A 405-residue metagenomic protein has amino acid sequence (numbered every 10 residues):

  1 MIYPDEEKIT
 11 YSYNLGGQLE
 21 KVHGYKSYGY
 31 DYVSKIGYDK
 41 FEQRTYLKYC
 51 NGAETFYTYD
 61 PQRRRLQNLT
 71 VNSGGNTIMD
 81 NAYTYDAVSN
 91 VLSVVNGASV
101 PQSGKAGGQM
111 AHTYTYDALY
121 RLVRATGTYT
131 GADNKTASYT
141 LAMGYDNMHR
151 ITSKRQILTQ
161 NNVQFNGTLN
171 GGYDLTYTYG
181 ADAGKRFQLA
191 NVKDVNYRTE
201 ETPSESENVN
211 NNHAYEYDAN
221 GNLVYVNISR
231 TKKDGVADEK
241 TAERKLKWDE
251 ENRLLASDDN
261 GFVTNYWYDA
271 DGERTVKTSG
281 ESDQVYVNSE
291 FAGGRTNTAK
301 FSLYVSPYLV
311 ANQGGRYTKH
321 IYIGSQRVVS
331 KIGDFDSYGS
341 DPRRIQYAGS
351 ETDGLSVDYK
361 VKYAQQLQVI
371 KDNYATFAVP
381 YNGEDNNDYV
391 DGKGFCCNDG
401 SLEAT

Functional and structural regions predicted by a protein language model:
M1-Y13, K21-Y28, K40, Y46-T55 (+14 more regions): Beta-turn initiation residues at beta-strand->coil junctions
K8-I9, V33-S34, E54-F56, D80-N81 (+6 more regions): Short loop/turn microsegments at loop-to-beta-strand junctions
R64, N72, Y83-Y85, G97 (+1 more regions): Extracellular/periplasmic ectodomains of large secreted or surface enzymes and adhesion receptors
I78, Y139, G144-V192, K233-G235 (+2 more regions): Short secondary-structure transition motifs
Q102-A106, A132-N134, F165-T168, S204-S206 (+1 more regions): Short consensus segments that form the blades of beta-propeller domains, in both extracellular/periplasmic
T113-D117: Beta-propeller blade signature
